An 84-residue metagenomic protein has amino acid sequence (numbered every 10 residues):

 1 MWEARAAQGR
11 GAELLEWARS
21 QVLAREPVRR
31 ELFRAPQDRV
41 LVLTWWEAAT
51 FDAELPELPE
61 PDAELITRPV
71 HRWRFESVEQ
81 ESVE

Functional and structural regions predicted by a protein language model:
M1-R5, L43: Active-site-flanking beta-strand signature of metal-NTP-handling nucleotidyl enzymes and homologous cyclase-like
A4, R19, E47-A48, F75: Intrinsic disorder/low-complexity segments enriched in polar/charged and small flexible residues
A4-R29, E57-P61: Short amphipathic alpha-helical segments
A7-R10, W45-F51: Helix N-cap motif at beta-to-alpha junctions
V28-L41, E57-E84: Glycine-rich beta-strand-turn "strand-cap" elements at beta-sheet edges
